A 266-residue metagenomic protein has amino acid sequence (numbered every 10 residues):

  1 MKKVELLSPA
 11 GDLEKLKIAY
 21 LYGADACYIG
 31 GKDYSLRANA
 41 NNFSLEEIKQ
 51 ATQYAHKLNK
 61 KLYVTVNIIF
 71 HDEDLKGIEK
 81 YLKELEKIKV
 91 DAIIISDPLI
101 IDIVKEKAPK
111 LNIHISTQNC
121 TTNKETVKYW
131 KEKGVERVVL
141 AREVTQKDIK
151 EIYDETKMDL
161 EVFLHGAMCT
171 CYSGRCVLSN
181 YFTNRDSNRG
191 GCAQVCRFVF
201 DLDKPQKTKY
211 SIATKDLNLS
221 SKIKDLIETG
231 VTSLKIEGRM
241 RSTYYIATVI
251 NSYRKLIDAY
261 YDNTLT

Functional and structural regions predicted by a protein language model:
M1-T121, V139-L140, D148-K235, M240-T266: Active-site pocket-lining/capping segments in soluble small-molecule metabolic enzymes
G134-V135: As written
